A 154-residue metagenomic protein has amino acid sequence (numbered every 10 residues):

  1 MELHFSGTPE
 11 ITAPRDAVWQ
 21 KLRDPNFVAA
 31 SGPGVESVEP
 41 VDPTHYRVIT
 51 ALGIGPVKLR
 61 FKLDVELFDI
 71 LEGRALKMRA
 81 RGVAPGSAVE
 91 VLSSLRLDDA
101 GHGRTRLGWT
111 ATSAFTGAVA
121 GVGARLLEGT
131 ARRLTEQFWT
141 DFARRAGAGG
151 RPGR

Functional and structural regions predicted by a protein language model:
M1, P40, G55-L59, P85-V89 (+1 more regions): A generic structural micro-feature
M1-R47, A148, P152-R154: Hydrophobic ligand-binding cavity/cleft-lining segments
E2-T8, H45-R47, R60-K62, A75 (+2 more regions): Intrinsic-disorder/low-complexity, polar/charged segments enriched in Ser/Thr/Lys/Arg/Asp/Glu/Gln
G7-P9, V35-E36, K62-D69, A80 (+1 more regions): Hydrophobic/aromatic beta-strand elements that line small-molecule binding cavities or substrate pockets in beta-rich
A29, R125, W139-D141: Long amphipathic alpha-helical segments used for membrane anchoring, targeting, substrate engagement, or oligomerization
E39-R81, Q137: Glycine-rich portal/gate segments that line the openings of hydrophobic small-molecule binding cavities
K77-R133: Beta-strand/loop substructures that line and gate deep hydrophobic ligand-binding cavities in soluble
A131-G147: Short amphipathic alpha-helical signal-transduction/dimerization elements
